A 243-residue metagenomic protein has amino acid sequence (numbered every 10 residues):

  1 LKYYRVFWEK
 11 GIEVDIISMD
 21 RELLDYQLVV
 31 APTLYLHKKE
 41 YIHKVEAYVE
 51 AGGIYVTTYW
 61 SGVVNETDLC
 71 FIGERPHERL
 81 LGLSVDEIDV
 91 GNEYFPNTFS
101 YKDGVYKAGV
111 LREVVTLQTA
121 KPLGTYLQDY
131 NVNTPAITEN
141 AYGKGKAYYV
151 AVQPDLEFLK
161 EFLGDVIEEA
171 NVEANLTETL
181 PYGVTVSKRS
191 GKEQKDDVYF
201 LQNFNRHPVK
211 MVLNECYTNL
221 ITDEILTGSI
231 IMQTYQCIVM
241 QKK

Functional and structural regions predicted by a protein language model:
L1-K243: Carbohydrate-binding surfaces of carbohydrate-active enzymes
